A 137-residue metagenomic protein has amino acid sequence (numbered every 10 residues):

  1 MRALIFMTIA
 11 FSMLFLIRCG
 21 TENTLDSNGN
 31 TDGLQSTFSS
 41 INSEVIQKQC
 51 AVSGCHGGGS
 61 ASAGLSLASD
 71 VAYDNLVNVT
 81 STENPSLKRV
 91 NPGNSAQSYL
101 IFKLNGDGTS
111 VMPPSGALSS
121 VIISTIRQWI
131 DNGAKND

Functional and structural regions predicted by a protein language model:
M1-L4: Positively charged n-region of N-terminal signal peptides that target proteins for export
F15-R18: C-terminal motif of bacterial Sec signal peptides marking the signal peptidase cleavage site
T24-L34, S39-S43, Q47-R127: Solvent-exposed helix-loop boundary motif
R127-G133: Short, well-ordered beta-strand segments
N136-D137: Short, solvent-exposed mixed-charge patches
